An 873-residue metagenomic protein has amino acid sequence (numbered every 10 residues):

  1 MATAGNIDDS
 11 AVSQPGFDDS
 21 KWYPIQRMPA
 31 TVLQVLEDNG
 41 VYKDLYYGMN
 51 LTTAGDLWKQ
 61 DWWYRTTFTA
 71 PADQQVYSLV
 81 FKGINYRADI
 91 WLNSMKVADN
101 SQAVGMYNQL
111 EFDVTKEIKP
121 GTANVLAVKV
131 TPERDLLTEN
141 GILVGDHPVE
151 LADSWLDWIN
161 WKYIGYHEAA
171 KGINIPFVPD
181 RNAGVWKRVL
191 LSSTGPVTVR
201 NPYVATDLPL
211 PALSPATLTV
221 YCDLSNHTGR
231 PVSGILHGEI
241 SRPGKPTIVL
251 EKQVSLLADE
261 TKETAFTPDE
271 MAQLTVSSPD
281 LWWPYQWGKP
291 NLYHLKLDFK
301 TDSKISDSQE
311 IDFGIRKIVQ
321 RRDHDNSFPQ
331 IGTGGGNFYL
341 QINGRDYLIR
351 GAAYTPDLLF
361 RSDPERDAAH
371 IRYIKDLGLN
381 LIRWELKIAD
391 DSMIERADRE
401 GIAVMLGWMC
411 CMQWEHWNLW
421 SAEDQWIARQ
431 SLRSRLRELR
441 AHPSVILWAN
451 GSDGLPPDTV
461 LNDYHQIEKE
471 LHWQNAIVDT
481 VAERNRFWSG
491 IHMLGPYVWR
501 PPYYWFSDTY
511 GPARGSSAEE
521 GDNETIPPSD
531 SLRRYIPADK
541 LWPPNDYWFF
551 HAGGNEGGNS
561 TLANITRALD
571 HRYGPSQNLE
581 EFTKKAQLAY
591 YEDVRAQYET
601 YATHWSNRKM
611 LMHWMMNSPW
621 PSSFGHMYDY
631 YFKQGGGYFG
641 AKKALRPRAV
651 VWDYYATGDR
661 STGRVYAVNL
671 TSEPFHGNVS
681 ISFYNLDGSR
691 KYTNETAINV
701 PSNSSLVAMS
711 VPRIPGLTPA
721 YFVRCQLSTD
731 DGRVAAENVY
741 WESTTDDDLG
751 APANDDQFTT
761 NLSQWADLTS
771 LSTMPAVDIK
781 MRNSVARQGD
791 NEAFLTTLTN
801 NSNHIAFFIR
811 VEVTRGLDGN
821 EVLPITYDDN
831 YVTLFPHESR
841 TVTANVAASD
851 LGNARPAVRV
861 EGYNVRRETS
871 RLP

Functional and structural regions predicted by a protein language model:
M1-G5, A30-L36, A54-V199, H227 (+3 more regions): Accessory beta-strand-rich segments of carbohydrate-active enzymes
M1-V80, K162-R188, S192-V197, D323-S327 (+4 more regions): Extended carbohydrate-recognition surfaces in non-catalytic/accessory domains of CAZymes and lectin-like proteins
K116-A123, Y221-D325: Extended acidic/polar, glycine-enriched regions that form or flank non-catalytic beta-rich accessory modules
T131-T138, K300-S306, L727-A736, L851 (+1 more regions): Short acidic/polar inter-strand loop motif in beta-rich domains
P148-Y166, P196-P202, R316-F338, T745-A766: Low-complexity, Pro/Ser/Thr- and charge-rich linker/hinge segments at domain boundaries
C222-D223, N545-D829, L834-A844, N853-V858: Carbohydrate-binding surfaces of carbohydrate-active enzymes
D298-I374: N-terminal carbohydrate-binding accessory modules
L381-S560, R572, K585, A589 (+4 more regions): Substrate-binding/catalytic cleft of secreted carbohydrate-active enzymes, primarily glycoside hydrolases
